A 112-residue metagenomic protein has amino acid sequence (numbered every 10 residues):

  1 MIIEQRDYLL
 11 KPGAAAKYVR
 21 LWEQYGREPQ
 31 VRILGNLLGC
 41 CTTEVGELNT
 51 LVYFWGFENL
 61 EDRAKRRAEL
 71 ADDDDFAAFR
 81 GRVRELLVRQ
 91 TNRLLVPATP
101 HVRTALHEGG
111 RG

Functional and structural regions predicted by a protein language model:
I2-R6, Y18, Q30, T50-F54: Short, structured motif recognition centered on aromatic/hydrophobic residues
A14-G39: Short amphipathic alpha-helical segments
A16-R20, N59-L70: Short amphipathic alpha-helices within nucleic acid-binding modules
L21-Q24, E69, R82-E85: Residues within well-ordered alpha-helical secondary structure of globular protein domains
P29, D74-D75: A common structural junction motif
N36-V52, E58, D75-G112: Glycine-rich beta-strand-turn "strand-cap" elements at beta-sheet edges
